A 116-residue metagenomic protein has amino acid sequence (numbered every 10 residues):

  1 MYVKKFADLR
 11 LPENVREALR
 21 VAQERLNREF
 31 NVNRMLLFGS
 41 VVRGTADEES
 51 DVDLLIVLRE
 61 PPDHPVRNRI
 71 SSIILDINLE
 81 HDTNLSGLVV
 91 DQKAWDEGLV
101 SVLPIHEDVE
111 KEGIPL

Functional and structural regions predicted by a protein language model:
M1-R34, V42-E48, L58-L116: Catalytic core of pol beta-like nucleotidyltransferases
D53-V57: Short beta-strand->loop micro-motif that forms the acidic, two-metal-ion catalytic signature in nucleotide-processing
